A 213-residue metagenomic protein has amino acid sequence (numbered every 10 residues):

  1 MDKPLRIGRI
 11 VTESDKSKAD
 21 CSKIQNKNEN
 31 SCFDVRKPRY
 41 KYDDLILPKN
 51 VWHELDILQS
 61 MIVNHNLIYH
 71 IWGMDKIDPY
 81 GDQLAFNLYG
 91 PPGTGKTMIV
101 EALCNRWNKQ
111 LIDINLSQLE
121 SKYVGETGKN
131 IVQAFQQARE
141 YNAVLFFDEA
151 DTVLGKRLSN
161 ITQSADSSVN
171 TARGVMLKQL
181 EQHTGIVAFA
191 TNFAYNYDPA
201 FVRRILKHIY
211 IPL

Functional and structural regions predicted by a protein language model:
M1-N66, D82: AAA+ P-loop ATPase mechanoenzymes
L45, K49-L213: Walker A/P-loop NTP-binding motif of AAA+ ATPase domains
